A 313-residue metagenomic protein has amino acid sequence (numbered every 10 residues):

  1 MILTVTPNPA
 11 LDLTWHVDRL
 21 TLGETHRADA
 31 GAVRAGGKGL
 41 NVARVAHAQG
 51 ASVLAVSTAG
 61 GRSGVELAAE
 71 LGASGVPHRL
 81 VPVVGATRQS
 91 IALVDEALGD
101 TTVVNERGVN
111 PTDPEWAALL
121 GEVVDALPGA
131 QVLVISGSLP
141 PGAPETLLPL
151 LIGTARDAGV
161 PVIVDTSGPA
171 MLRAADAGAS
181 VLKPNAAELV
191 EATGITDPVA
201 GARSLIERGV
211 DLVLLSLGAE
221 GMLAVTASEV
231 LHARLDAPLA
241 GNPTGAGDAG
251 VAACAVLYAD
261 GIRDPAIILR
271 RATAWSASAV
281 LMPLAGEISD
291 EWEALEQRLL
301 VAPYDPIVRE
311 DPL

Functional and structural regions predicted by a protein language model:
M1-L3, T102, Q131-V132, L212: Structural motif
M1-V56, V65-E66, A240, P306-L313: Glycine-rich phosphate/adenosyl-contacting loop at the front of the ribokinase-like
I2, S52-V53, H78, V162 (+1 more regions): Hydrophobic anchor at the start of a short beta-strand that flanks the dinucleotide cofactor-binding loop
H47, R156, A259: Gly/Ala-rich phosphate-binding loop of Rossmann-like dinucleotide-binding domains, activating on the conserved
A48-A130, E296-L313: Conserved N-terminal subdomain of the carbohydrate kinase-like
L127-P140: Short acidic, glycine-rich surface-loop motifs adjacent to enzyme active sites
E145-P161, T166-V230: Conserved phosphate/ATP/ADP-binding segment of small-molecule kinases
L172, P198-L313: Conserved phosphate-binding/catalytic region of the ribokinase-like
